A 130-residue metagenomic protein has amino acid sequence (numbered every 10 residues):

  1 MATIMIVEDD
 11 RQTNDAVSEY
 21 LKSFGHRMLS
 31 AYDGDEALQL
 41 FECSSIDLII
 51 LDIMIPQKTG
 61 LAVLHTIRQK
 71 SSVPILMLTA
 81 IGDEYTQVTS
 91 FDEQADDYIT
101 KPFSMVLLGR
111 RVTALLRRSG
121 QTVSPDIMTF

Functional and structural regions predicted by a protein language model:
M1-G120: N-terminal/domain-start alpha-helical segments
S119-F130: CheY-like receiver
